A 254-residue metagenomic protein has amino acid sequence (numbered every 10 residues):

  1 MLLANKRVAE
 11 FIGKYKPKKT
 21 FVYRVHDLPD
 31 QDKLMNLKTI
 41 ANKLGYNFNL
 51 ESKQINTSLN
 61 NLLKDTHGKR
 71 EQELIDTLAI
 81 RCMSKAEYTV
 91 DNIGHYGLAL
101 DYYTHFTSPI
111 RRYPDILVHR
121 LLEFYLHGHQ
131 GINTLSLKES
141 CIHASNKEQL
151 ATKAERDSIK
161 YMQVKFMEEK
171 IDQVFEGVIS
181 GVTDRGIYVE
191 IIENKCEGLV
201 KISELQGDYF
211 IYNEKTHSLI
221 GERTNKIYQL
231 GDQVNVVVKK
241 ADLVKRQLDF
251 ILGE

Functional and structural regions predicted by a protein language model:
L2, K6-R7, D27-K33, L37-E254: Structured C-terminal cores of nucleic-acid metabolism proteins
R7-T20: Active-site palm subdomain of RNA-directed nucleic acid polymerases
